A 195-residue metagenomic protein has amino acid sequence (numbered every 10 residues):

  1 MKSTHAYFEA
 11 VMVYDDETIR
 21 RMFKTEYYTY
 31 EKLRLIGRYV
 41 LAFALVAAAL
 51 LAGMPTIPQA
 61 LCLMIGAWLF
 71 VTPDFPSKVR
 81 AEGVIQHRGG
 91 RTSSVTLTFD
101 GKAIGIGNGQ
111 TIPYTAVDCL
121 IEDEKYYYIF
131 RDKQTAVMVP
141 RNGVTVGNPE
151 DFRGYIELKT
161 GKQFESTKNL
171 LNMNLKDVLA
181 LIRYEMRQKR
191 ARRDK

Functional and structural regions predicted by a protein language model:
M1-F43: N-terminal membrane-targeting/pre-transmembrane regions
T18, W68-L69, V144: Protein-protein interaction regions
V46-A47: Alpha-helical transmembrane segments of multipass membrane proteins
L50-A67: Hydrophobic alpha-helical transmembrane segments
T72-T111: Conserved beta-hairpin
K102-Y127: Phosphoinositide-dependent membrane-docking surfaces
F130-D194: A membrane-cytosol interface segment of integral membrane proteins
